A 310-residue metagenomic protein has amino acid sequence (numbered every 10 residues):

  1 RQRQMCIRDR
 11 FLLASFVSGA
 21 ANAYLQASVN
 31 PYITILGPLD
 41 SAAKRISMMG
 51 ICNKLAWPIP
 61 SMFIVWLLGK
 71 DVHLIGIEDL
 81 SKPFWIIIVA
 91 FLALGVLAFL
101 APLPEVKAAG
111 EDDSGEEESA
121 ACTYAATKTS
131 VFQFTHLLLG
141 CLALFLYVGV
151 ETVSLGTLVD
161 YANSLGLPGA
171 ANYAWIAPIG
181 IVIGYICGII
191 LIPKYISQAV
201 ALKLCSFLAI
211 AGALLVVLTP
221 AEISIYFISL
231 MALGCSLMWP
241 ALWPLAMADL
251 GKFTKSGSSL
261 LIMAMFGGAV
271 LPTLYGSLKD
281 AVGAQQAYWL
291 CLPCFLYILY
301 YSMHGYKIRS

Functional and structural regions predicted by a protein language model:
Q2-I7: Short, small-residue-biased leader/transition segments that mark boundaries at the very start of proteins
F16-I51: Cytoplasmic helix-loop-helix junction between adjacent transmembrane helices in 12-TM secondary transporters
Y24-P38, S236-G251: Intracellular juxtamembrane helix-capping segments at the cytosolic ends of symmetry-related transmembrane helices
D40, M49-P102: Helix-loop-helix hairpin linking two adjacent transmembrane segments in secondary transporters
G95-P102, W289-S310: Multi-pass alpha-helical transporter architecture, strongest for 12-TM Major Facilitator/SLC carriers used
T129-W175: Extracytoplasmic gate region of multi-pass secondary transporters
G184-S197, K279: Helix-to-loop junctions at the C-terminal end of transmembrane segments in multipass secondary transporters
Q198-L242: C-terminal transmembrane helical hairpin of 12-TM major facilitator-type secondary transporters
